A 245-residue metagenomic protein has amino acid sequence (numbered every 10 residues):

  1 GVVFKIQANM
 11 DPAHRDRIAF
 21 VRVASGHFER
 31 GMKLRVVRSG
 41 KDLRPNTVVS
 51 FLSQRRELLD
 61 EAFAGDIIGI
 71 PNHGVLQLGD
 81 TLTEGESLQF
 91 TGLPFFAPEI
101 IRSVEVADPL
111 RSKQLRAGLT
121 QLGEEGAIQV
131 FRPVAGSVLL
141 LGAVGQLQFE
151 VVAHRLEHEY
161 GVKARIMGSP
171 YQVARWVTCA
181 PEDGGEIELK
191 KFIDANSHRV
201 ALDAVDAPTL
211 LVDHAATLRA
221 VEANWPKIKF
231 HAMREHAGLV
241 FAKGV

Functional and structural regions predicted by a protein language model:
G1-R102, K113-A117, E124, A135-V138 (+3 more regions): Conserved nucleotide-binding/hydrolysis modules and their immediate coupling elements across P-loop/ASCE NTPase motors
A62, Q129-E182, E188, S197: Conserved structured catalytic cores and adjacent interaction surfaces of nucleotide-binding/hydrolyzing enzymes
E84, G118-L119, A153-H158: Short amphipathic alpha-helices in soluble, non-transmembrane regions that often serve as interface/regulatory elements
E105-L110: Flexible beta-alpha connector loops of hexameric P-loop NTPases
S112-K113, E150: Loop/helix-junction capping segments adjacent to catalytic residues or to phosphate/diphosphate-binding pockets
L122-E125, E159: Change "in soluble alpha/beta enzymes" to "in soluble alpha/beta proteins
V240-G244: Short, intrinsically disordered, charge-balanced linker/junction segments flanking boundaries in proteins
